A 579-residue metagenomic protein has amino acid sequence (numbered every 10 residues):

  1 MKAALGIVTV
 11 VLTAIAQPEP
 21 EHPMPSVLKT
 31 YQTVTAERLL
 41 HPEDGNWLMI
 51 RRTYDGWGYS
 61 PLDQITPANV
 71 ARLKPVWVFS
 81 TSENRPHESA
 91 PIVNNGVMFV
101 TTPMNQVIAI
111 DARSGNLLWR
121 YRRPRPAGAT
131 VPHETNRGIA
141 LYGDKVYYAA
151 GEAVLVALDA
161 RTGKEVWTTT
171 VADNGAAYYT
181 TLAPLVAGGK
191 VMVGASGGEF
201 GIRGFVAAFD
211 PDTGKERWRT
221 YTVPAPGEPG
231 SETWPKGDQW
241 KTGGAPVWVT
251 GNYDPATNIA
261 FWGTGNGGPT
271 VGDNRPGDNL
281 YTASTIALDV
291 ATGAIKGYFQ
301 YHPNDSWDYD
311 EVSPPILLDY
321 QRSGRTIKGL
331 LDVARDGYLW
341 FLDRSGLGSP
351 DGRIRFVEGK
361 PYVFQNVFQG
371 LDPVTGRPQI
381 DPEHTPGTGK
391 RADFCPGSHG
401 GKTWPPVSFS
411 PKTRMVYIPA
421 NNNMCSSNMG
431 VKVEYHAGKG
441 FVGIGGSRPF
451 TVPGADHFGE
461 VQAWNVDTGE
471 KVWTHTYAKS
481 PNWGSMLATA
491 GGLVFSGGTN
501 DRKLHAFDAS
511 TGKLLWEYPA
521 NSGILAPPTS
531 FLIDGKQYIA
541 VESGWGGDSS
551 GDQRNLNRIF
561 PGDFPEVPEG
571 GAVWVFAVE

Functional and structural regions predicted by a protein language model:
A16-P61, K360: N-terminal pre-domain segments of enzymes
W47-R51, N84-Q106, T130-L155, Y179-R203 (+8 more regions): Repeat-blade elements of multi-bladed beta-propeller folds
F79-A90, R120-A140, T168-A183, F200 (+9 more regions): Extracytoplasmic beta-rich repeat domains
S89-T101, A112, G400-N428, K439-Y518 (+1 more regions): C-terminal substrate/ligand-recognition segments
L158-G163, G204-E216, D278-A294, L339 (+4 more regions): Beta-propeller blade signature
Y179-T213, Y301-Q369, E383-C395, H399-W404 (+2 more regions): Repeat-solenoid scaffold signature
V193-G204, W262-N279, R391, N422-G454 (+1 more regions): Short, conserved, GDST-rich strand-edge loop motifs in beta-rich repeat architectures
T529-E579: Blade-level signature of beta-propeller repeat domains, shared across WD40, Kelch, NHL, RCC1 and BNR/Asp-box propellers
